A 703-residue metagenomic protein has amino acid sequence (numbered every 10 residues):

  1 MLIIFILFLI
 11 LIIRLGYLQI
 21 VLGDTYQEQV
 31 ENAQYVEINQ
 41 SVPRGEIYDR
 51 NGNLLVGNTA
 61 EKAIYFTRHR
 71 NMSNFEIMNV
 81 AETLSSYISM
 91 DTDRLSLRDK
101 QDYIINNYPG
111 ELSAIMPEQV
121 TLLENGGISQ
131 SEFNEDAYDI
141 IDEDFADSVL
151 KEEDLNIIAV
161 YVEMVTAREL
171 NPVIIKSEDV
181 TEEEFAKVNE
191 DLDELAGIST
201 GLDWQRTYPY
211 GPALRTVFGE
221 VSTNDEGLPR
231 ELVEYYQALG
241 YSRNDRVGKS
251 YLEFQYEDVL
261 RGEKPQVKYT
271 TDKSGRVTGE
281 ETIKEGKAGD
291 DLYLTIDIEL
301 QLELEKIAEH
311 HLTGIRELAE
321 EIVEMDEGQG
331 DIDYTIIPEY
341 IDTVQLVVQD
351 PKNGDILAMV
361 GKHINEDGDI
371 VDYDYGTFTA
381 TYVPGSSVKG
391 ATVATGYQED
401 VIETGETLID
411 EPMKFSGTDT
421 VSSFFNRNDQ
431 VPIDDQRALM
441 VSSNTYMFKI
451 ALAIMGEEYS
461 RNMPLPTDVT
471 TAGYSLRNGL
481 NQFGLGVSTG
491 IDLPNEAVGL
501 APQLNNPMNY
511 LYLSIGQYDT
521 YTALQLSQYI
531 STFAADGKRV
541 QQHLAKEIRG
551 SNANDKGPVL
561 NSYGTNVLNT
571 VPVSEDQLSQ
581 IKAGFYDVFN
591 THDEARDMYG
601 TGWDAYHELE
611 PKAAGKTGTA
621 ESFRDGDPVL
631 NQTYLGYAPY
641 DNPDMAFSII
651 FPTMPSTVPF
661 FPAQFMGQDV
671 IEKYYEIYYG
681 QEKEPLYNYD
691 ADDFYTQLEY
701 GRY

Functional and structural regions predicted by a protein language model:
M1-E285, E321-M325, Q329-D331, V344 (+3 more regions): Membrane-proximal periplasmic segments of bacterial cell-envelope enzymes, especially penicillin-binding proteins
V56, K62, T270-E285, I296 (+5 more regions): Beta-lactam-recognizing serine transpeptidase/beta-lactamase-like catalytic domain environment
F75-E82, S86, A186, E190 (+18 more regions): Solvent-exposed, polar/charged alpha-helical surfaces in well-ordered, non-transmembrane soluble domains, broadly
T381, G385-S387: Structural signature of Gram-negative outer-membrane beta-barrels, strongest in the C-terminal barrel of TonB-dependent
D555, N566, F665-Y703: Short, gly/Ser/Thr-rich active-site loops of penicillin-recognizing serine hydrolases
T653-A663: A short acidic/glycine-rich loop-to-helix N-cap element
